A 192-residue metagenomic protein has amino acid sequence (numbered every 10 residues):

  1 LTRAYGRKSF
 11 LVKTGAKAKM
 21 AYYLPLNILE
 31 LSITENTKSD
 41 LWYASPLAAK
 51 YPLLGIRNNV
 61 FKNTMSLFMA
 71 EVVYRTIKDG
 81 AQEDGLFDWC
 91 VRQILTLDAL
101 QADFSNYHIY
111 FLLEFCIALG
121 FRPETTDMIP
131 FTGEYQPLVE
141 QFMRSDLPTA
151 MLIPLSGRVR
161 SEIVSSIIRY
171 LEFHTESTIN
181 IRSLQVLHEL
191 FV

Functional and structural regions predicted by a protein language model:
L1-V192: Non-catalytic alpha-helical scaffolds and adjoining flexible linkers that form interface surfaces for assembly
